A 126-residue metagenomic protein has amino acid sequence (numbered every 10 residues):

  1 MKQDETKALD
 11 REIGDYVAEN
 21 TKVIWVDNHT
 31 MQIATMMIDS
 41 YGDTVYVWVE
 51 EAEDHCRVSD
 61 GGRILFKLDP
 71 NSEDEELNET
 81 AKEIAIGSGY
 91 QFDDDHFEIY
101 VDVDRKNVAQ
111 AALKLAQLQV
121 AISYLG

Functional and structural regions predicted by a protein language model:
K2-S59: N-terminal ordered "arm"
E12-I13, T80-I86, A112, Q119: Generic hydrophobic, helix-prone segments enriched in Leu/Val/Ile
G14, Y90-D94, V103: Terminal targeting/leader modules
K22-I33, Q91-E98, Y124-G126: Short glycine-rich, low-complexity/disordered patches
A34-D39, S59-K67, V101-K106: Secondary-structure transition/turn motif
V45-K82, G89-E98: Intrinsically disordered, low-complexity regulatory segments enriched in Ser/Thr/Pro and charged residues
F97-G126: Solvent-exposed, charged helical/coil patches that constitute nucleic-acid or partner-interaction surfaces
